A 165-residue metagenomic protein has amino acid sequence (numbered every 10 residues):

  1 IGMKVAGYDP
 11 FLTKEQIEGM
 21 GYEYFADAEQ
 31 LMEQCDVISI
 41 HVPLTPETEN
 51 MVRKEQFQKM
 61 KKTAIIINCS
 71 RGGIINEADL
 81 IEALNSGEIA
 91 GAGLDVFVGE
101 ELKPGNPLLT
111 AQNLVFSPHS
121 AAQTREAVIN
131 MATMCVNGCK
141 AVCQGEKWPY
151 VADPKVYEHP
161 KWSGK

Functional and structural regions predicted by a protein language model:
I1-K4: Conserved anion/nucleotide-ligand pocket segment
G7: Conserved SAM-binding motif I beta-strand of class I
P10-P107: Rossmann-like adenosine-cofactor binding region
T63, C69-K165: Rossmann-like dinucleotide-binding domain for NAD(H)/NADP(H)
